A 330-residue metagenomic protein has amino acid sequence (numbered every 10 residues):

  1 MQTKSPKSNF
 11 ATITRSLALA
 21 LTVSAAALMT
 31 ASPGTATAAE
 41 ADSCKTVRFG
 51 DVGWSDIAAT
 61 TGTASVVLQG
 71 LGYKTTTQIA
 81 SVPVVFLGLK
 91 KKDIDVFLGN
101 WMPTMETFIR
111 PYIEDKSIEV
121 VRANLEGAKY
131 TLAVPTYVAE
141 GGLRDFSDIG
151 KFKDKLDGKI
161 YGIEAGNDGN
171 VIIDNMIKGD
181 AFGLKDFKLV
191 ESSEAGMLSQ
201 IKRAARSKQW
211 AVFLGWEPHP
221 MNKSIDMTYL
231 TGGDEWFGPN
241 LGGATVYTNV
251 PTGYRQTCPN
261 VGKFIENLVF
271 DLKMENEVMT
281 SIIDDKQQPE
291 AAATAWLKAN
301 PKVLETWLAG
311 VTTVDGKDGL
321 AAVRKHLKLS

Functional and structural regions predicted by a protein language model:
A36-R48, K151-D157, K325-L329: Immediate post-signal peptide segment of exported/extracytoplasmic ligand-binding proteins
A41-D56, Y73-Q78, D157-Y161, I265: Short, well-ordered beta-strand elements
K45, S55-D56, M176-R206, V212 (+2 more regions): An extracytoplasmic/periplasmic, membrane-proximal ligand-sensing/linker region
T61, A80-K116, G196-Q200, P220-T228: Pocket-flanking alpha-helical
A64-L71, K153-F187, K298: Ligand-binding cleft/hinge of the Venus flytrap
I94-L98, D168-E235: Ligand-binding pocket segment of bilobal, Venus flytrap-like solute-binding proteins
S117-G166: A conserved helix-loop-strand patch within extracytoplasmic ligand-binding domains of the periplasmic binding
K129-A139, G243-T257, T280-S281: A bilobed periplasmic-binding-protein/Venus flytrap-type ligand-binding module shared by bacterial periplasmic
